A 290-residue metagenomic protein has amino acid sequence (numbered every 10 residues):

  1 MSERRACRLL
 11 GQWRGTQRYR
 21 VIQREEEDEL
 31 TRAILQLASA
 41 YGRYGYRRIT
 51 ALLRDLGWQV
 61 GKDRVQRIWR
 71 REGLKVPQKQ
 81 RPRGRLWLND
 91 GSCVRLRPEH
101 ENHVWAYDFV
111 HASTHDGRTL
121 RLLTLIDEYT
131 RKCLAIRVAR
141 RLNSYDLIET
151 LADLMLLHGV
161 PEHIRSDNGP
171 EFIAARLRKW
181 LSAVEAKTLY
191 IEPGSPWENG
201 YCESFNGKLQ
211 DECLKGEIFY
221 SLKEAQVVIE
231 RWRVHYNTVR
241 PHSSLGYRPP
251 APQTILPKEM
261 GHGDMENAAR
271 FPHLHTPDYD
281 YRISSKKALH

Functional and structural regions predicted by a protein language model:
M1-S2, Y44, V60, Y220: Residue-level signal for the short linker/turn that defines the boundary of a DNA-recognition helix
A6-L10, Q17, A33-I34, I49 (+14 more regions): Mobile genetic element proteins and their domesticated derivatives, centered on retroelements and DNA transposons
C7, G11-V104, S195, P249-K258: Basic, flexible linker segments flanking DNA-binding modules in nucleic acid-interacting mobile-element proteins
E25, S166-N168, A174-K179, T188-Q210 (+2 more regions): RNase H-like two-metal-ion nuclease catalytic core shared by retroviral integrases and related mobile-element nucleases
Q59-I126, K132, Y145-T150, L157-E162 (+1 more regions): Mobile-element integrase/transposase regions, centering on the N-terminal DNA-binding/Zn-coordinating module
V76, K187-T188: Hydrophobic beta-strand scaffold residues
S182-A186, K208-H290: C-terminal domain-tail junction helix/linker
